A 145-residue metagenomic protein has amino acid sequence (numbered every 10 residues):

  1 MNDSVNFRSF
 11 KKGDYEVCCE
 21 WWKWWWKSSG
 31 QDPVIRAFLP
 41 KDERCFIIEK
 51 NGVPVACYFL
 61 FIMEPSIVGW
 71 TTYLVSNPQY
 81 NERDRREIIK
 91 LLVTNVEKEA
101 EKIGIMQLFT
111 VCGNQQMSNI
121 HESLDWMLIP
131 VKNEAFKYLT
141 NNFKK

Functional and structural regions predicted by a protein language model:
M1-P33, K132, K145: Short amphipathic alpha-helix that is part of the acyltransferase structural core
G13-V17, S66, Q115-Q116: Short alpha-helical
W22-N51: Active-site rim helix/loop that mediates acceptor-substrate recognition in acyltransferases
I47, V53-I62, V68-T72: Conserved beta-strand in the GNAT
Y58-F59, N142-K145: Charged, low-complexity C-terminal accessory regions
G69-D125: Acyl-donor binding region in acyl/amide transferases
V111, M127-N142: Conserved catalytic-core motifs of GNAT/GCN5-like acyltransferases
